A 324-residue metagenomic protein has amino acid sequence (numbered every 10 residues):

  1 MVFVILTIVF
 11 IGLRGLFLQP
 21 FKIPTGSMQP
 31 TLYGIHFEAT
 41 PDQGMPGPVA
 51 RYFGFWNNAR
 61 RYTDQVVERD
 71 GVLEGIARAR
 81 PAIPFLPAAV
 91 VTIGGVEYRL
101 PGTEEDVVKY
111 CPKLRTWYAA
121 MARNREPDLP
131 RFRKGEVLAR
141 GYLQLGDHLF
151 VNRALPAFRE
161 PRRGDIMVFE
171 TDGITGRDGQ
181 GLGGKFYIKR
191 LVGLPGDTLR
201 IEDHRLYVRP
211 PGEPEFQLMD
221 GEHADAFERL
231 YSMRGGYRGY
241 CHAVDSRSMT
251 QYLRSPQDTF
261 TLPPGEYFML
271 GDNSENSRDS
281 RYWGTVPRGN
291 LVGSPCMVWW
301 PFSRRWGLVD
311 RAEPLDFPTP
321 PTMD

Functional and structural regions predicted by a protein language model:
M1-V4, I8, G12-D324: Soluble "head" domains of membrane/secretory-pathway proteins
